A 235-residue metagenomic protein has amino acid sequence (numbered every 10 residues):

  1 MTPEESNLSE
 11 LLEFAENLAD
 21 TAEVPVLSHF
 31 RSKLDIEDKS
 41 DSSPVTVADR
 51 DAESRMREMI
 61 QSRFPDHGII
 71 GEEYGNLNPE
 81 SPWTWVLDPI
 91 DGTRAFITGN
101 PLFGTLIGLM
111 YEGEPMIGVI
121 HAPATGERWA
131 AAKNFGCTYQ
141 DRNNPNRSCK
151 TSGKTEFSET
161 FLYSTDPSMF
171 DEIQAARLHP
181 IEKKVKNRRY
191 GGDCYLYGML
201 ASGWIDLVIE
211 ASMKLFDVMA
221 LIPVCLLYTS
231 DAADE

Functional and structural regions predicted by a protein language model:
M1-I90: N-terminal subdomain of lithium-sensitive/metallo-dependent phosphomonoesterases centered on the IMPase/IPPase/PAP
V26, D49, I60, T93 (+5 more regions): Residue-level signal for inorganic ion chemistry
E37, L77-P79, E112, A130 (+2 more regions): Solvent-exposed alpha-helices and their adjacent loops that cap or buttress functional pockets in soluble metabolic
P79-T138: DPxDG-like acidic metal-binding loop motif
K150-S230: An extended, acidic
D231-E235: A short, hydrophobic C-terminal helix/tail in secreted or cell-surface proteins
